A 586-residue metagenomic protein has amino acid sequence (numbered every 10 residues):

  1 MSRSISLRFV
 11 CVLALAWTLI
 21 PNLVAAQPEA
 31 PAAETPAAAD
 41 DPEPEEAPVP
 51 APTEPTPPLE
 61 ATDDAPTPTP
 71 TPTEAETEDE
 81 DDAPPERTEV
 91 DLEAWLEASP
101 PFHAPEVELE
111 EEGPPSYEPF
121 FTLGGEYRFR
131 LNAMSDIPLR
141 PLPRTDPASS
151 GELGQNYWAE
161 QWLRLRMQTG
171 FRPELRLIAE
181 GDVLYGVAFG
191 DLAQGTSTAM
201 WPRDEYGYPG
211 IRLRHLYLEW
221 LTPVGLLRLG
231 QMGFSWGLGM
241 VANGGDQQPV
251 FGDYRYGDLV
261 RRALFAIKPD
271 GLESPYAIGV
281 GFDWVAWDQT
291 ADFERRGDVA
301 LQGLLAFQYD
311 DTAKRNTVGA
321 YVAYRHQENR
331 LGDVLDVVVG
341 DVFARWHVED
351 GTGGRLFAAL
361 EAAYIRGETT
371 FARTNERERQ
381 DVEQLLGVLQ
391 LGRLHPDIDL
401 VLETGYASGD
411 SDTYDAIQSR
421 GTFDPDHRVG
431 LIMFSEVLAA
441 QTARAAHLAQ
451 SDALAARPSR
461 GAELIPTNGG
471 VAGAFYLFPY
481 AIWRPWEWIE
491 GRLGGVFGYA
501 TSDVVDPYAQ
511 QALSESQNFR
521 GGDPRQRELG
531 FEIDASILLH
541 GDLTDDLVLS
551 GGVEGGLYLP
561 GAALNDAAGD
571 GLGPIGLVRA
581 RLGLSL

Functional and structural regions predicted by a protein language model:
V24-N156, W162-R172, E180, P396 (+2 more regions): N-terminal periplasmic/intermembrane-space "pro-region" immediately following the signal or transit peptide
P119, Q155-Q161, P209-R214, G257-R261 (+7 more regions): Residues that define the transmembrane beta-barrel architecture of outer-membrane proteins
L123-G125, A179, L227-L229, I278-V280 (+8 more regions): Membrane-embedded beta-strand positions of outer-membrane beta-barrel proteins
G125, Q161, L165-T169, H215-W220 (+10 more regions): Residues on the lipid-exposed face of transmembrane beta-strands in outer-membrane beta-barrel proteins
F129-S135, G181-V187, V224, G233-S235 (+10 more regions): Transmembrane beta-strands of outer-membrane beta-barrel pores
A133-Q161, Q168-Y217, T222-P223, W236-G252 (+7 more regions): Surface-exposed loop and membrane-interface regions of Gram-negative outer-membrane beta-barrel proteins
P173-L177, V224-L227, G271-I278, T312-G319 (+4 more regions): Repeated loop/turn-to-beta-strand initiation elements of outer-membrane beta-barrel proteins
L192-T196, G367-P479, D506-G522: Extracellular/periplasmic loop regions
